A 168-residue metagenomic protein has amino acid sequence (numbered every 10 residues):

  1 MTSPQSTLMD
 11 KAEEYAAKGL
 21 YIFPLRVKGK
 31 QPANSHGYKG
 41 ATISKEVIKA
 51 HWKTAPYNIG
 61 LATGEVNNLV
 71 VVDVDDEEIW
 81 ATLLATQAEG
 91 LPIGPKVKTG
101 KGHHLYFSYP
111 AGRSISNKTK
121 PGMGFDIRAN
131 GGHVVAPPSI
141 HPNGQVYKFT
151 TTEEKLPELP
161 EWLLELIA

Functional and structural regions predicted by a protein language model:
M1-A168: Conserved phosphate/metal-binding and DNA-contacting active-site motifs used in DNA phosphodiester-bond processing
